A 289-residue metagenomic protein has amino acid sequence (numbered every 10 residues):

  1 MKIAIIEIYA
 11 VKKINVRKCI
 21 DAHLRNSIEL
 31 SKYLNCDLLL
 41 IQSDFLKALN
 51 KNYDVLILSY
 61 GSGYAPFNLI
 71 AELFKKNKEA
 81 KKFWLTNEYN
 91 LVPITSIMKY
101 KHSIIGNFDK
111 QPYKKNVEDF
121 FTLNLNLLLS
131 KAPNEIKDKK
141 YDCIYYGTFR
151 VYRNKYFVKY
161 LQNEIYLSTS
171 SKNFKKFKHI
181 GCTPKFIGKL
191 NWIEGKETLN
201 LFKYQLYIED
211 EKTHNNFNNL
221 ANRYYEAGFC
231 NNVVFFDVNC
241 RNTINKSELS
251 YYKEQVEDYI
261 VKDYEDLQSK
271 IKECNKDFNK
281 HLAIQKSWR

Functional and structural regions predicted by a protein language model:
K2, D37, N52-V55, I260: Ser/Thr- (and often Asn-) enriched beta-sheet segments in non-cytosolic proteins
K2-D44, Y60-L73, E79, L85-E254: Nucleotide-sugar donor-binding catalytic core of glycosyltransferases
L46-K51, C274: Short amphipathic alpha-helix with an adjacent loop that forms part of the alpha/beta core around
L49-L56, K203: Short acidic/histidine-rich motifs immediately flanking catalytic phosphotransfer sites in two-component signaling
I244-K270: Change "using UDP/GDP/dTDP sugars" to "using nucleotide sugars
K262-R289: A charged, aromatic-enriched C-terminal amphipathic alpha-helix characteristic of glycosyltransferases across folds
